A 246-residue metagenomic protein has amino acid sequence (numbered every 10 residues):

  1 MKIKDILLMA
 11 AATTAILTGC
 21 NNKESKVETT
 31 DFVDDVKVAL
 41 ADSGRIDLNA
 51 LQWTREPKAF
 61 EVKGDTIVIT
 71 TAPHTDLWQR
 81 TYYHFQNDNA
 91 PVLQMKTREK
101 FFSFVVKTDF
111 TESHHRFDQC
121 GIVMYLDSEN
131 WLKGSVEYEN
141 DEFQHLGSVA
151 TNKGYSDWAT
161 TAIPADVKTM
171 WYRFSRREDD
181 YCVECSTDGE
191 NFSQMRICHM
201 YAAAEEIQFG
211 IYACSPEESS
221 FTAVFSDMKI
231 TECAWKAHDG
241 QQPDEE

Functional and structural regions predicted by a protein language model:
M1-L7: Bacterial N-terminal signal peptides that target proteins for export
M9-A15: Bacterial N-terminal signal peptides
L17-G19: C-terminal motif of bacterial Sec signal peptides marking the signal peptidase cleavage site
N22: Short, conserved catalytic or interaction motifs in soluble domains
K26-E246: Extracellular glycan-recognition regions
